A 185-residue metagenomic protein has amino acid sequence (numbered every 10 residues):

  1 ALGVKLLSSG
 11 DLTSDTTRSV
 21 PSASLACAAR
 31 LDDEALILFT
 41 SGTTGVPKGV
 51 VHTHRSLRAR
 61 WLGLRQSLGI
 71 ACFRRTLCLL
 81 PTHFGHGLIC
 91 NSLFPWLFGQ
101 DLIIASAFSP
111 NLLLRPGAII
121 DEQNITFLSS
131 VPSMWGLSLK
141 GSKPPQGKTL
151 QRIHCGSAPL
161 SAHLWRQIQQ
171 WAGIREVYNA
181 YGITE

Functional and structural regions predicted by a protein language model:
A1-D11, K48-V51, C78, Q100-F108 (+1 more regions): Short beta-strand->loop structural element characteristic of the AMP-binding/adenylate-forming
A1-D32, I153: ANL superfamily adenylate-forming
V20-F39, V46, G69-R75: Conserved pre-ATP/AMP-binding loop-to-beta segment of ANL
D32, H54-R55, Q123, R175: Structural detector for helix-capping/boundary residues
E34, T40-T43, T76, T82 (+4 more regions): Conserved S/T- and glycine-rich ATP-binding loop of Class I adenylate-forming
A35-L62: Conserved AMP-binding A3 loop
R58-R75, G85-T126: Conserved AMP-binding/adenylation subdomain of ANL enzymes
I125-S130, L139-E185: Gly/Ser/Thr-rich phosphate-binding loop
